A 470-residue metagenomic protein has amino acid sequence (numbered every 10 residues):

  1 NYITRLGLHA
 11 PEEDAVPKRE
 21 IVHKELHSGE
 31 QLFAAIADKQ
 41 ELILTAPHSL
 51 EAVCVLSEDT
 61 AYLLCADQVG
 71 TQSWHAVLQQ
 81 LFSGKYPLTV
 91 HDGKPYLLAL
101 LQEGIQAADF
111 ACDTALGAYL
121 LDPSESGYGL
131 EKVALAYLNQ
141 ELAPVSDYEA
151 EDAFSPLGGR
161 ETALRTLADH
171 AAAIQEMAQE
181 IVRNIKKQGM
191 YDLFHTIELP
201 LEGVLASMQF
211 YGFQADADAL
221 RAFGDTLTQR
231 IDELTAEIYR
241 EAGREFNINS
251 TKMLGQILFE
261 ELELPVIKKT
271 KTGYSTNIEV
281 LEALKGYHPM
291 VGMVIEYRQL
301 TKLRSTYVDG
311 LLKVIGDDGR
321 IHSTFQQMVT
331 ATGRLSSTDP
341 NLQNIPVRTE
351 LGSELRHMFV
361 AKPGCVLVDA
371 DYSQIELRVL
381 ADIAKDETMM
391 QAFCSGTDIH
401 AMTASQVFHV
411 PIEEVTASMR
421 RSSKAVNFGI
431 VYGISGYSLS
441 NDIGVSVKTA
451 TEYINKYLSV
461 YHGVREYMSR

Functional and structural regions predicted by a protein language model:
N1-V69, G84, L88, G93 (+8 more regions): Conserved "right-hand" nucleotidyltransferase catalytic core of DNA-directed polymerases
L56, S73-N184, T196: Charged catalytic and DNA/RNA-contacting regions of genome-maintenance and nucleic-acid-processing enzymes
L56-E58, Y128-D152, T166-A168, A173 (+1 more regions): Function-dense linear segments that define catalytic or interfacial modules in macromolecule-processing proteins
L100-E103, L121-S124, S146-D147, F259 (+4 more regions): Short acidic, glycine/serine/threonine-rich loops at helix termini
A111, F393-C394, H400, Y453 (+1 more regions): Interdomain boundary/hinge elements
K186, L193, P411-M419: Short helix/loop segment immediately N-terminal to the Walker
V415-G433: Amphipathic, charged-and-aliphatic alpha-helical interface segments that function as noncatalytic docking
